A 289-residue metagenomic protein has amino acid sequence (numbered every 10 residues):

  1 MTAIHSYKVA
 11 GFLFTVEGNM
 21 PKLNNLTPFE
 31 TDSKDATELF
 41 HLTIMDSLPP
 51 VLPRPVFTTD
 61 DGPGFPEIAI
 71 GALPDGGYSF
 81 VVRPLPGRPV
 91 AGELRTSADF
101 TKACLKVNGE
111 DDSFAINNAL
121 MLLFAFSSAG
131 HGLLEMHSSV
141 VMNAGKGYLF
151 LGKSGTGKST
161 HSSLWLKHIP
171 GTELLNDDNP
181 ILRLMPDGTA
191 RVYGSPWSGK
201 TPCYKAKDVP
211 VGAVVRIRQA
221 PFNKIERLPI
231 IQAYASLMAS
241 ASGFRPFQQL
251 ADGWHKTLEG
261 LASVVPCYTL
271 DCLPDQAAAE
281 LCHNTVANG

Functional and structural regions predicted by a protein language model:
M1-L149, S154, L164-E173, I181-G289: A noncatalytic interaction/capping subdomain that flanks phosphate/NTP-handling catalytic cores
G157: Conserved glycine(s) of the Walker
H161: Hydrophobic positions on the alpha1 helix immediately C-terminal to the Walker A/P-loop
